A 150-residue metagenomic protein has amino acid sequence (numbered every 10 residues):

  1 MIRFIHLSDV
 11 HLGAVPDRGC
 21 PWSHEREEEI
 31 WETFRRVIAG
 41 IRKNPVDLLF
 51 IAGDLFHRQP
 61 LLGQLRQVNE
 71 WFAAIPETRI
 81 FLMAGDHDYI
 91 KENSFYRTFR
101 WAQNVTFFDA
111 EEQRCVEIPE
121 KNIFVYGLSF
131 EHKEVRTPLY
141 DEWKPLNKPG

Functional and structural regions predicted by a protein language model:
M1-Q67: N-terminal active-site segment of His-dependent metallophosphoesterases
L48, R58-G150: His/Asp/Glu-rich metal-coordinating catalytic cores of metallo-dependent phosphodiesterases/hydrolases acting on
